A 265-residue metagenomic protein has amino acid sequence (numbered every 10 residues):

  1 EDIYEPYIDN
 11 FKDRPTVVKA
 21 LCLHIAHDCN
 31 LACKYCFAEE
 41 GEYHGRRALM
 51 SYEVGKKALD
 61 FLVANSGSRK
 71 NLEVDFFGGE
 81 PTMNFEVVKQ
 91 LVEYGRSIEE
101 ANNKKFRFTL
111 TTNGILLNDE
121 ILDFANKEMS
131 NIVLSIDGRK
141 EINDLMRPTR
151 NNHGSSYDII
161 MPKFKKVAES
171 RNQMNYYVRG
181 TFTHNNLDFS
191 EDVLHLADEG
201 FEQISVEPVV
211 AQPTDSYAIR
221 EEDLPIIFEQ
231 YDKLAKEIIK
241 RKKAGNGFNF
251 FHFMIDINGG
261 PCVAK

Functional and structural regions predicted by a protein language model:
I3-D123, E128: Conserved alpha-helical substructure of the radical SAM core
L21, L72-V74, F108-L110, I132-L134 (+2 more regions): Hydrophobic faces of well-ordered beta-strands that scaffold small-molecule active sites in alpha/beta enzyme cores
I25, F37-A38, L134-R139, V206-V210: Short loop/turn segments at strand-loop or loop-helix junctions that form parts of catalytic or ligand-binding pockets
I25-A32, S135, S156, I160: Active-site cores of enzymes that catalyze phosphoryl transfer or operate on phosphate-rich substrates
D28, P81, I115-L116, R139 (+2 more regions): Short, solvent-exposed loop/turn segments at secondary-structure junctions
V74-E80, G138-L145, T149: N-terminal-biased segments
N126-I132, G200-Q203: Glycine-enriched alpha-helix->loop->beta-strand junction motifs that scaffold or abut catalytic
E141-M161, K165, E169-V263: Radical SAM enzyme [4Fe-4S]-AdoMet core and its adjacent flexible, acidic and glycine-rich loops/tails across
